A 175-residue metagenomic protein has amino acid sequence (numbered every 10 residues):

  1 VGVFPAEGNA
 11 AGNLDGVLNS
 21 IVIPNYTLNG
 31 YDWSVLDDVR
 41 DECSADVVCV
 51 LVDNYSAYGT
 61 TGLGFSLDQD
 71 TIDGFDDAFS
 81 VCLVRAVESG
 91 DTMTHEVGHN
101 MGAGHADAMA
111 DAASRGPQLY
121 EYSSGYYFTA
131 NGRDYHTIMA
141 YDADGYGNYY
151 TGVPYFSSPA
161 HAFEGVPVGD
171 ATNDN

Functional and structural regions predicted by a protein language model:
V1-N175: Extracellular (secreted or membrane-anchored) zinc-dependent metallopeptidases, primarily metzincins but also closely
